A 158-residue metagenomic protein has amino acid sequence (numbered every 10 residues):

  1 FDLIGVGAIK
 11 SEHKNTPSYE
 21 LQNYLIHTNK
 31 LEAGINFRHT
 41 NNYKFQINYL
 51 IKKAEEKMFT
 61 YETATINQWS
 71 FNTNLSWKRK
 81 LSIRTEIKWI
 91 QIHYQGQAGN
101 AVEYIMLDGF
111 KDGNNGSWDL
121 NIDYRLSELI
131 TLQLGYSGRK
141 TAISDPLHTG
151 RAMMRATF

Functional and structural regions predicted by a protein language model:
F1-F158: Exposed, low-structure sequence patches enriched in small/polar residues
